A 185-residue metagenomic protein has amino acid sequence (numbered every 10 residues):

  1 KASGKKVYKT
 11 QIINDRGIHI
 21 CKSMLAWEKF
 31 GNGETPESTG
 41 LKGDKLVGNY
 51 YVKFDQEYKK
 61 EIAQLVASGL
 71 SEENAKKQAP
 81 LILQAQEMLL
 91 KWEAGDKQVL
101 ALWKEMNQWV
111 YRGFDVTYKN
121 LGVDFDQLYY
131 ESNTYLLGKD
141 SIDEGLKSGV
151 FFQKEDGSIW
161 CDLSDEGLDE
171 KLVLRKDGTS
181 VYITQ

Functional and structural regions predicted by a protein language model:
K1-Q185: NTP-dependent nucleotidyl-transfer catalytic core
